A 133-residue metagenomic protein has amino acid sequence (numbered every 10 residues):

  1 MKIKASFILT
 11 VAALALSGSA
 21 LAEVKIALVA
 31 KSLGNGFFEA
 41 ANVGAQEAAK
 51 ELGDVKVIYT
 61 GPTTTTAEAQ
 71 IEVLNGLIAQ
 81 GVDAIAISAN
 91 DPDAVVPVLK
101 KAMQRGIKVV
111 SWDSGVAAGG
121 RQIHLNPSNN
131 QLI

Functional and structural regions predicted by a protein language model:
K2-F7, A12, L21-I133: A residue-level marker of the well-folded mature domains of exported/periplasmic proteins
